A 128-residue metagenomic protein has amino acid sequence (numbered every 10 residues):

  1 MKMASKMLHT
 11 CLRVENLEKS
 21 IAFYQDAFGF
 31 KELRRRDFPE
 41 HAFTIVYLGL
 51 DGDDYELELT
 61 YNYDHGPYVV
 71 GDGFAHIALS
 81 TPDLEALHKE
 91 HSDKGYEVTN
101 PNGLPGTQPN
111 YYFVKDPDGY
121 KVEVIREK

Functional and structural regions predicted by a protein language model:
M1-K6, L33-R36, T44-Y47, L79 (+1 more regions): Vicinal oxygen chelate
A4, C11-D54: Core segments of cupin and vicinal oxygen chelate
M7-H9, D72-I77: Eukaryotic phosphotyrosine signaling hubs
N16-L17, T81-E85: Helix N-cap motif at beta-to-alpha junctions
F23, L84-E90: Short amphipathic alpha-helices within nucleic acid-binding modules
F38-E40, P67-V69, G106: Short glycine/serine/proline-enriched coil/turn segments at secondary-structure junctions
G52-Y55, D64-G66, L84-E85: Short, charged/polar surface micro-motifs in flexible loops or helix N-caps
